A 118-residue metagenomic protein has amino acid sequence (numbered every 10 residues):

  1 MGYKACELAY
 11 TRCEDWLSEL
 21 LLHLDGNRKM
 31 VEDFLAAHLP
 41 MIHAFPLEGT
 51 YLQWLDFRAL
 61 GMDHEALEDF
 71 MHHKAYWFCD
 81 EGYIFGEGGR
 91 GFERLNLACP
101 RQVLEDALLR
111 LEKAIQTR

Functional and structural regions predicted by a protein language model:
M1-R118: PLP-dependent class I/II
